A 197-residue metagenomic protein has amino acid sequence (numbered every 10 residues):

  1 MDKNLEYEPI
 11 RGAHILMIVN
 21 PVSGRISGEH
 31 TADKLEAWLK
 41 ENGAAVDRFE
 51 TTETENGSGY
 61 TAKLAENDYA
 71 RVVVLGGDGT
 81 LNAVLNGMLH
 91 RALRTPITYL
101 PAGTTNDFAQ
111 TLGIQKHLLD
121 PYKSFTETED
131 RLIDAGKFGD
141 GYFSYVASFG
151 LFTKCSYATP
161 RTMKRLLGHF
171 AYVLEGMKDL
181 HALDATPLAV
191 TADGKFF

Functional and structural regions predicted by a protein language model:
M1-V72, N82, G87: ATP/NTP phosphate-donor binding region
E6-P9, H30-K34, G57, G77 (+4 more regions): Short hydrophobic/aromatic-rich motifs at helix boundaries and adjacent loops
N20, D78, T153-C155: A residue-level signal for conserved active-site and pocket-lining positions in enzyme catalytic cores
P21, L75-G77, L100-A102: Glycine-rich beta-strand-to-loop/alpha-helix junction loops that act as flexible
G24, E53-T54, G77-D78, I114 (+1 more regions): Short beta->alpha junction loops/turns
E41-N42, F49-T51, H90-F197: Catalytic core of DAGKc-family lipid kinases
G79-V84, D107: Short glycine/serine/threonine-rich phosphate/pyrophosphate-binding segments that cradle anionic phosphate groups
